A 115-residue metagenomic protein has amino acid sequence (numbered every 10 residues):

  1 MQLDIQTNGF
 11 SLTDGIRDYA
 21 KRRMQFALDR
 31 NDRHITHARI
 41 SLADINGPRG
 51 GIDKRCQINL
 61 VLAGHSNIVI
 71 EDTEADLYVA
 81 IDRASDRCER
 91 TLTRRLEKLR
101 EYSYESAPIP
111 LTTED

Functional and structural regions predicted by a protein language model:
M1-D115: N-terminal, polar/charged subdomain of small-to-medium soluble alpha/beta proteins
